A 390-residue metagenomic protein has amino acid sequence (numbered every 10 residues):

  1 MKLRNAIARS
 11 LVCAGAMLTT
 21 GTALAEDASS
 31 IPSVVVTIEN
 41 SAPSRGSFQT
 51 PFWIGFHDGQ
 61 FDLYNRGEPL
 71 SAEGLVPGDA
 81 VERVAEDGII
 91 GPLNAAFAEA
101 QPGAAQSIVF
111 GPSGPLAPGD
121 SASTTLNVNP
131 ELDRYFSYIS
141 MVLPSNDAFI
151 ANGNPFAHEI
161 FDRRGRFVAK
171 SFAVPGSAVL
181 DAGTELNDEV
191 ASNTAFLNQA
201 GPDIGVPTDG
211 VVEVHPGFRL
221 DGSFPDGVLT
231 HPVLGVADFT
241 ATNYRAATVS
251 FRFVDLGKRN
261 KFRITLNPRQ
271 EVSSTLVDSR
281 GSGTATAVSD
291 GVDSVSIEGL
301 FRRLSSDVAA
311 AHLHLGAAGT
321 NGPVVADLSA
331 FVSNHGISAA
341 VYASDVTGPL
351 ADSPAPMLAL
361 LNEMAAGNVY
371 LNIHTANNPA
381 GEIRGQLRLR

Functional and structural regions predicted by a protein language model:
M1-L24: Gram-negative bacterial Sec-dependent N-terminal signal peptides
I7, L11, Q49, V81-D87 (+4 more regions): Generic hydrophobic, helix-prone segments enriched in Leu/Val/Ile
D27, R245-A311, L315-R390: Metal-centered catalytic cores of metalloenzymes
D27-S33, S41-A169: Structured domain cores in non-transmembrane regions
N40-G46, S123-G165, V214-R259, N362-G381: Ser/Thr/Pro-rich, low-complexity mucin-like regions that serve as glycosylated stalks/linkers or repetitive adhesive
A72-E73, A178-D238, S338, A343-A351: Surface-exposed intrinsically disordered loops and tails
D147-P202: An exposed acidic His-Trp-rich patch
